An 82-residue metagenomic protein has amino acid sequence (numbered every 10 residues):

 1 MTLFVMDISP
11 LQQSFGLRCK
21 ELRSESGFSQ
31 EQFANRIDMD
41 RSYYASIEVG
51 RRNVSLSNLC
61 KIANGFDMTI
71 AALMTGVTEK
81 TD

Functional and structural regions predicted by a protein language model:
M1-F4, N64, M74-D82: Short, charged recognition helix plus adjacent turn of helix-turn-helix-like nucleic-acid-binding domains
T2-S24: A short, Lys/Arg-rich alpha-helix, primarily the initiator
L17, G27-F28, V54-S57: Residue-level signal for the short linker/turn that defines the boundary of a DNA-recognition helix
K20, E31, C60: Residues within the helices of the helix-turn-helix
S24, N35, N64: Alpha-helical residues within the helix-turn-helix
G27-V49: Short alpha-helical DNA-recognition segment
S57-A72: DNA major-groove recognition helix of helix-turn-helix/homeodomain DNA-binding modules
